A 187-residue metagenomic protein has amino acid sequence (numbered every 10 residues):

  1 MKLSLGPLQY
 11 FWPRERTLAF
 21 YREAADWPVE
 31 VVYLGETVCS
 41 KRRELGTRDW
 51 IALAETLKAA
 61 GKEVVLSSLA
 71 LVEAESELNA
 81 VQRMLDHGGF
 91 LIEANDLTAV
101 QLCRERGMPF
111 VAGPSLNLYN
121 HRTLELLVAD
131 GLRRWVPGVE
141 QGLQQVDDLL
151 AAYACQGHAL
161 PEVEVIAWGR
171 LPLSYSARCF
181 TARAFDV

Functional and structural regions predicted by a protein language model:
M1-L118, R122, V136, E140 (+1 more regions): Active-site pocket-lining/capping segments in soluble small-molecule metabolic enzymes
G131-L132: As written
